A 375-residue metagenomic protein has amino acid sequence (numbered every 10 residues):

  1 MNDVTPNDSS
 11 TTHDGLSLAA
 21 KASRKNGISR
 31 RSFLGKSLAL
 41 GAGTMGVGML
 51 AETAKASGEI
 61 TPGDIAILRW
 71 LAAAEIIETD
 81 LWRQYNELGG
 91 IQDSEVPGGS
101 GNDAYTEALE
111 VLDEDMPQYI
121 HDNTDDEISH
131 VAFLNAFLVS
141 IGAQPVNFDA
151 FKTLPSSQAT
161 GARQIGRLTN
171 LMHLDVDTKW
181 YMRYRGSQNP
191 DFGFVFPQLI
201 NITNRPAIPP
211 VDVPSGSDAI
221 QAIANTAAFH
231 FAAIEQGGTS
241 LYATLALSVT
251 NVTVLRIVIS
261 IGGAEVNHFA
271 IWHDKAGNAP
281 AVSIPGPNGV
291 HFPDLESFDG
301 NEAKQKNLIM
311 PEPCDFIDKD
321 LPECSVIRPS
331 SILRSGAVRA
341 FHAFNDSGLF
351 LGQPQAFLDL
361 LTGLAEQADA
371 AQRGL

Functional and structural regions predicted by a protein language model:
N2-R24, I28, L38-A39, L50 (+1 more regions): All-alpha RGS (Regulator of G-protein Signaling) helical domain and cognate RGS-like helical scaffolds
F33, A39-L40: Low-complexity repetitive segments in secreted/extracellular proteins
